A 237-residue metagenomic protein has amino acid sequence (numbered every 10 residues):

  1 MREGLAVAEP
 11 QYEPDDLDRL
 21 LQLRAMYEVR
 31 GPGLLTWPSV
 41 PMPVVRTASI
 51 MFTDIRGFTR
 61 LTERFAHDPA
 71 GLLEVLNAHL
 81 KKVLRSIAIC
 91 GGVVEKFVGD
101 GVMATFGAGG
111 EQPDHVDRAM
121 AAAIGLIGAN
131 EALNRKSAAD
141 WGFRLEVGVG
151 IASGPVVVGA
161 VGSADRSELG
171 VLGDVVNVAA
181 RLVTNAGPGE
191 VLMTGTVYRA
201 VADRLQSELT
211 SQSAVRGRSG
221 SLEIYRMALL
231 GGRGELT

Functional and structural regions predicted by a protein language model:
M1-A48, L205: Regulatory cytosolic signal-relay segments
V40-A121: Catalytic NTP-binding/metal-coordinating core of nucleotidyl cyclase/transferase enzymes
E74-G92, A108-V149, D174-V175, A180-V183: Alpha-helical scaffold within the catalytic cores of cyclic-nucleotide enzymes
V98-G99, A139-G150, V191-G195: Acidic/histidine metal-binding catalytic segments
T105-H115, V149-E168, P188-E190: Catalytic strand-loop-helix junctions within cyclic-nucleotide turnover domains
V116, S167-L172, L209, S213: Allosteric regulatory "coupling" segments in signal-transduction proteins
A152-S153, V161, D174-G195: Catalytic/regulatory signature loops of cyclic-dinucleotide turnover enzymes and related class III nucleotidyl cyclases
V156, N185-T237: Cytosolic regulatory/linker segments at or just downstream of nucleotide-handling modules in signal-transduction
